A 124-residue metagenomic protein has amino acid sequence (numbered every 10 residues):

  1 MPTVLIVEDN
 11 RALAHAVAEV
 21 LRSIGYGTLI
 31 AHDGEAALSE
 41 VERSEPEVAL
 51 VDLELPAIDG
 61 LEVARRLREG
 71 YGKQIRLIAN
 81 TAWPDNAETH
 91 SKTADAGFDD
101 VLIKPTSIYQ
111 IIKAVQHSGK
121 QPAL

Functional and structural regions predicted by a protein language model:
E8: Conserved acidic carboxylate
A12-S23: Charged docking surfaces used in two-component/phosphorelay signaling
A18, T106-V115: C-terminal output helix
I30-V48, T89-S91: Acidic, metal-coordinating helix/loop segments flanking the phosphotransfer/catalytic sites of two-component signaling
D33, D59-E62: Acidic catalytic/metal-coordinating carboxylates
P56, D85: The feature encodes the CheY-like receiver
L61-K73: Short amphipathic alpha-helix used as the core "switch/output" element in two-component signaling
N80-T81: Hydrophobic/aromatic residues positioned on beta-strands within the core alpha/beta folds
